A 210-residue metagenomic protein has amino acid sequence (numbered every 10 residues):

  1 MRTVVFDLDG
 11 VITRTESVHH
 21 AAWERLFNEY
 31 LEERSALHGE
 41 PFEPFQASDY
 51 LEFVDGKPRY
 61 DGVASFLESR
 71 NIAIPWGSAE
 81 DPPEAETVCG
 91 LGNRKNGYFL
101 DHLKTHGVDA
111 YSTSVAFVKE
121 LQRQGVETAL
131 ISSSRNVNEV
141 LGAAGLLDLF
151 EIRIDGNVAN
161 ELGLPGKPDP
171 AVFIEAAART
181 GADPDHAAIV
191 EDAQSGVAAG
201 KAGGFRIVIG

Functional and structural regions predicted by a protein language model:
M1-S112, E120-R123: N-terminal helical cap/lid subdomain that shapes the substrate entry/recognition surface in HAD-like hydrolases
F6, V190-E191: Active-site flanking residues adjacent to catalytic metal/cofactor-binding acidic residues
I12, A110, L130, I189-V190 (+1 more regions): Conserved SAM-binding loop
A22, G62, T113, N136-V140 (+1 more regions): Phosphate- and divalent-cation-binding pockets in alpha/beta enzyme and binding domains that engage nucleotide-derived
E52, I154-D155, G210: Structural signal for conserved beta-strand scaffold positions within catalytic alpha/beta enzyme cores
V115-A116, A193-G196, V208: Short glycine/proline-centered loop/turn elements that form peptide/ligand docking sites
V126-E127, I131, R135-A188, Q194 (+2 more regions): Substrate-recognition "cap/lid" segment bordering the active-site pocket of phosphatases
G204-R206: Conserved S-adenosyl-L-methionine
